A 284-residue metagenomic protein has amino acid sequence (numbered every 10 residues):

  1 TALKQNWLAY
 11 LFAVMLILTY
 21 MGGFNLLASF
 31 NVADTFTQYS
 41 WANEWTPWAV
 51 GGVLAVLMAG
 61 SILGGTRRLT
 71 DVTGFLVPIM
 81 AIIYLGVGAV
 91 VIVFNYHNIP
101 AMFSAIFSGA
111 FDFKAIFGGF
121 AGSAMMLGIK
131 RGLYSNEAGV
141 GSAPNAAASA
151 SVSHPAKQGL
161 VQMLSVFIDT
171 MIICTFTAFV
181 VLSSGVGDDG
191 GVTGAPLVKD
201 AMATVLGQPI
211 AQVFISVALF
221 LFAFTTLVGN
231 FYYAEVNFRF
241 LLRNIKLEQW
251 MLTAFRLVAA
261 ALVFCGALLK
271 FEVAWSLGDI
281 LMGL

Functional and structural regions predicted by a protein language model:
T1, L16-I17, S61, G132-P155 (+1 more regions): Helix-loop junctions at the membrane interface of multi-pass solute transporters
T1-F30, D34-S61, I210, V217-L227 (+2 more regions): Helix-loop-helix module between adjacent transmembrane segments
T1-L3, G187-L206, V236-I245: Flexible loop linkers connecting adjacent transmembrane helices in multi-pass alpha-helical membrane transporters
K4-T19, V50-V53, A115-S135, I172-T175 (+4 more regions): Select transmembrane alpha-helical segments in multipass membrane proteins
N31-F36, T46-F94, I99, F103-F107 (+2 more regions): Membrane-interface loop-to-helix entry segments
V72-I83, P144-C174: Junctions where cytoplasmic loops transition into the N-terminal start of transmembrane alpha-helices in multi-pass
V87-A105, F113, G119, A148-A150 (+1 more regions): Extracellular/periplasmic helix-exit of transmembrane alpha-helices
K114, A254-L284: A generic transmembrane alpha-helix motif of multi-pass inner-membrane proteins
